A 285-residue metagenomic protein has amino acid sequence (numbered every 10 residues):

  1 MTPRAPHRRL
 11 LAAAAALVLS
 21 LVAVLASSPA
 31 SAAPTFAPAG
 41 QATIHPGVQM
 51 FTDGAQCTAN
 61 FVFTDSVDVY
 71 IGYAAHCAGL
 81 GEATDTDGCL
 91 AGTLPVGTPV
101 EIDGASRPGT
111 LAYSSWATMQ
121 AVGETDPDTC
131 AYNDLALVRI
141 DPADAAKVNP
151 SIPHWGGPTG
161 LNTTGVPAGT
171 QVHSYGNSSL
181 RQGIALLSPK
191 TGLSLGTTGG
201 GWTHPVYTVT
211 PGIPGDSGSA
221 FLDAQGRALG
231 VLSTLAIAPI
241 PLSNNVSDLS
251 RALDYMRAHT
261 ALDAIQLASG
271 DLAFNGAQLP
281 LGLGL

Functional and structural regions predicted by a protein language model:
M1-A32: Secretory targeting and sorting signals
A14-A26, G92, S219, L249 (+1 more regions): Hydrophobic alpha-helical membrane segments, chiefly transmembrane helices and signal peptide h-regions, characterized
A23, M50, D128-T129, G212: Sterically constrained small-residue positions within well-ordered secondary structures of folded domains
A30-P46, S66, T86, L90-L94 (+2 more regions): Composition-driven, intrinsically disordered low-complexity tracts enriched in small residues
A42-M50, T203-V206: Short, hydrophobic/aromatic-rich segments at coil-to-beta transitions
I44-H45, F51-T198, D223-A224: Serine endopeptidase catalytic core focused on the charge-relay Asp
A146-G157, S178-G284: Active-site region of chymotrypsin-like
